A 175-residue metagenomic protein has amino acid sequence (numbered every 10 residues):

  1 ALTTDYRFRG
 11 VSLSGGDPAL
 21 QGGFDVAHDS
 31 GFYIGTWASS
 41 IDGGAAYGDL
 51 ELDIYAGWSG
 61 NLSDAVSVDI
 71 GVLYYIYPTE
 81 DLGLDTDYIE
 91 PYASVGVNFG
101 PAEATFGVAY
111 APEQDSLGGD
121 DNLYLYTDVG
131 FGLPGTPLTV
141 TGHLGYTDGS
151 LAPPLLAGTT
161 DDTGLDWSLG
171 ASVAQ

Functional and structural regions predicted by a protein language model:
A1-Q175: Outer-membrane beta-barrel proteins
